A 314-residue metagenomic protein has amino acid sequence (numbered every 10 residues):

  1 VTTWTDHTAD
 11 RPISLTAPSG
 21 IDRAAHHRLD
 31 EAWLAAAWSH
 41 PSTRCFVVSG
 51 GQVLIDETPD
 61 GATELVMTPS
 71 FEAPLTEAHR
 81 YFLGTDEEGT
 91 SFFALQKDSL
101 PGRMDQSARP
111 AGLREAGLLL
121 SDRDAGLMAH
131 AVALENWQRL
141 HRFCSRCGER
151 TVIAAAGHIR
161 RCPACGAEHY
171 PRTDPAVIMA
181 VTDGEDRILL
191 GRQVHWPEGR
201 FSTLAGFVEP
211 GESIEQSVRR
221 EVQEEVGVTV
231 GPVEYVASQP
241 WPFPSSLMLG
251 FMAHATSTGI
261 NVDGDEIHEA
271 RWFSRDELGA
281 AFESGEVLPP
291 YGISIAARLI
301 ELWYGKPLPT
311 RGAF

Functional and structural regions predicted by a protein language model:
V1-H141, V152, W196-F201, D263-F314: Nudix hydrolase/Nudix homology domain
F82, F143, I178-A180, L190 (+2 more regions): Conserved hydrophobic/aromatic beta-strand scaffold that supports enzyme active sites
H130-T182: Cys/His-rich short segments
V152-A155, G227-V236: Short, well-structured beta-strand/strand-turn elements
R160-S202, F207, T229-V230, A253: N-terminal strand-loop-strand
L204, V218, V222: Hydrophobic alpha-helical positions that pack around
E212: Surface-exposed, charge/polar-rich loops and edge strands
Q239-V262: Active-site-adjacent beta-strand/loop module that shapes the phosphate/pyrophosphate-binding cleft
